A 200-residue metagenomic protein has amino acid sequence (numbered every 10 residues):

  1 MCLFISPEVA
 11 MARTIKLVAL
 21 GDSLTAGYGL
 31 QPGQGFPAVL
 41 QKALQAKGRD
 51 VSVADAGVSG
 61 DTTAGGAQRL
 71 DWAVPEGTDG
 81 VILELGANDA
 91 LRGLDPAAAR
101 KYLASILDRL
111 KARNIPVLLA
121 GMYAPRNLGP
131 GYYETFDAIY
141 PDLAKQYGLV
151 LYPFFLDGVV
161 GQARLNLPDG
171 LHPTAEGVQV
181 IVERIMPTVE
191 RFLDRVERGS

Functional and structural regions predicted by a protein language model:
M1-L3, R13-T14: N-terminal leader/targeting segments
I5-P7: N-terminal signal peptide c-region/cleavage motif recognized by signal peptidases
M11-S59, R69-G77: Serine-esterase "nucleophile elbow" of acetyl-processing enzymes
A46-R49, G65-S200: Alpha-helical cap/lid subdomain in secreted, periplasmic, or secretory-pathway luminal O-acyl-processing enzymes
G60-A64: Acidic-and-aromatic substrate-binding clefts and catalytic sites of carbohydrate-active enzymes
